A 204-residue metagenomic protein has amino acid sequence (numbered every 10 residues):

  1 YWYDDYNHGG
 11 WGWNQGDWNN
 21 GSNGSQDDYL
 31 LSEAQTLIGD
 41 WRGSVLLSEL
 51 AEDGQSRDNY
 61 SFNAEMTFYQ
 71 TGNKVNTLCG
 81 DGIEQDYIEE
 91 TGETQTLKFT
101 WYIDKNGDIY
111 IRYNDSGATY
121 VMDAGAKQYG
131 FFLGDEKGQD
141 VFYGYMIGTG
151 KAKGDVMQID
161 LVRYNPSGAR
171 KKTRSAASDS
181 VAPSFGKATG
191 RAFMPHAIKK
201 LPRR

Functional and structural regions predicted by a protein language model:
Y1-L30: Low-complexity, compositionally biased segments in intrinsically disordered regions
G24-D27, T100-R204: Beta-sheet ligand-binding and adhesion/scaffold domains
G24-R42, T71, V75: N-terminal helix-cap/turn-to-beta initiation motif at the start of protein domains
A34-S56: Eukaryote-specific, low-hydrophobicity, charge-rich regions
D40-R42, E65-T67, C79-D81, Y110 (+2 more regions): Beta-strand secondary-structure signal
R42-L50, D81-Y87, Y113-G117, G144-T149: Generic short beta-strand segments
E52-D108: N-terminal glycine/threonine-rich, aromatic-flanked beta-hairpin/loop signature
